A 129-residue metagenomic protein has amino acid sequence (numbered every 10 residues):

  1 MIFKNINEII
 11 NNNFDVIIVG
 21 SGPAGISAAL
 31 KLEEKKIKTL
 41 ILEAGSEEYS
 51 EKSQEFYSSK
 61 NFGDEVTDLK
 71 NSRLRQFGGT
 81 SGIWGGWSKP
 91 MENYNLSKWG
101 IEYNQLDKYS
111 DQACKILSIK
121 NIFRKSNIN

Functional and structural regions predicted by a protein language model:
M1-V16, E34-K36: Extreme N-terminal leader/targeting segments of oxidoreductases
V19-G20: Conserved N-terminal Rossmann-fold NAD(P)-binding element of oxidoreductases
G25-I26: N-terminal Rossmann-fold NAD(P) dinucleotide-binding loop
E33-Q54, S72: Glycine-rich FAD pyrophosphate-binding loop
Q54-K89: N-terminal glycine-rich dinucleotide-binding loop that anchors FAD/FMN and/or NAD(P) in oxidoreductases
S81-N129: Rossmann-like flavin
